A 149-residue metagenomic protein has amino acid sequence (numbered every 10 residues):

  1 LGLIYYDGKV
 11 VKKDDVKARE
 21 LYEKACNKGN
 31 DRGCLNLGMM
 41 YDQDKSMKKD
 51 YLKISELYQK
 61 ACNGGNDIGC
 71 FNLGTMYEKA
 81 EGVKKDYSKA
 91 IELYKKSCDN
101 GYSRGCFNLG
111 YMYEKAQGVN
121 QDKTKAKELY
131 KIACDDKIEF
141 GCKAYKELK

Functional and structural regions predicted by a protein language model:
G2-D7, N36-Q43, N72-K79, C106-K115 (+1 more regions): Hydrophobic face of amphipathic alpha-helices that form TPR/SEL1-like repeat modules and related alpha-solenoid
D7-K9, D14, K28-D31, Q43-K45 (+9 more regions): Short helix-capping/linker turns of helical repeat alpha-solenoids
